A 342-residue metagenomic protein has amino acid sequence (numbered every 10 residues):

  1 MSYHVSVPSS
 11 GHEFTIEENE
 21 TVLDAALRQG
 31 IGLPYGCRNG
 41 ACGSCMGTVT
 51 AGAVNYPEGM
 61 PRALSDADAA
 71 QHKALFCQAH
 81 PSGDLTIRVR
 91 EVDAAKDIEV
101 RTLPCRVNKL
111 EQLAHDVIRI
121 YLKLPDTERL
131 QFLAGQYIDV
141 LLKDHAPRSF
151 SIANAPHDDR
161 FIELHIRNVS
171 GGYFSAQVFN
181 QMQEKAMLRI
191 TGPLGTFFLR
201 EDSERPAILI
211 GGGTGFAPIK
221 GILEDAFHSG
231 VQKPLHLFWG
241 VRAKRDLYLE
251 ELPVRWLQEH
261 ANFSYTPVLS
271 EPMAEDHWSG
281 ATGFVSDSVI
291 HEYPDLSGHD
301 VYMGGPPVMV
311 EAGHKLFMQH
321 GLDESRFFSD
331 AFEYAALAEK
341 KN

Functional and structural regions predicted by a protein language model:
M1-A79, L85, P234-N342: Reductase modules of NAD(P)H-dependent flavoproteins
T50-A53, R90-V92, K143, P193: Short, surface-exposed secondary-structure boundary micro-motifs
A74-D97, A186-I190: Short, structured interface segments
E99-M187, E204-R205, V241-A243, L269-E271: Ferredoxin-reductase
G135, G215, P306: Short, conserved phosphate/pyrophosphate- and ester-handling motifs at nucleotide-, phospho-/glycolipid
G192-E204: A short, basic/flexible loop-to-alpha-helix module at the beginning of a structural domain
K220-H228: Histidine-anchored nucleotide/phosphate-binding helix
